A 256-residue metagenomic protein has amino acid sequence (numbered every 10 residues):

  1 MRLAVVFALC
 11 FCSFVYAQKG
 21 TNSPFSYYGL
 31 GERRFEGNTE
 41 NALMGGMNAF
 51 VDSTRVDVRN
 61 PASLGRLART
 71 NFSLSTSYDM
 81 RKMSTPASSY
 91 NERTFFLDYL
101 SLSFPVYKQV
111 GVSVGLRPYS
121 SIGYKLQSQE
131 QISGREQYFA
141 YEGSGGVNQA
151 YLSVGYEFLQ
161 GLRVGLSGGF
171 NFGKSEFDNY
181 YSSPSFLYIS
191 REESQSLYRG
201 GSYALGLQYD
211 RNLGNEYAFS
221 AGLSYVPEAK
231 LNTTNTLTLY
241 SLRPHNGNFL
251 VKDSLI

Functional and structural regions predicted by a protein language model:
M1-P24: Bacterial Sec-dependent N-terminal signal peptides
A8, Y28, G37-L43, V51 (+1 more regions): Preference for short coil/turn "hinge" residues that link or interrupt alpha-helices
Q18-A42, A87, P105-I256: Outer-membrane beta-barrel porins/channels
V51-R59, L64-Q127: Outer-membrane beta-barrel translocator/receptor signature
